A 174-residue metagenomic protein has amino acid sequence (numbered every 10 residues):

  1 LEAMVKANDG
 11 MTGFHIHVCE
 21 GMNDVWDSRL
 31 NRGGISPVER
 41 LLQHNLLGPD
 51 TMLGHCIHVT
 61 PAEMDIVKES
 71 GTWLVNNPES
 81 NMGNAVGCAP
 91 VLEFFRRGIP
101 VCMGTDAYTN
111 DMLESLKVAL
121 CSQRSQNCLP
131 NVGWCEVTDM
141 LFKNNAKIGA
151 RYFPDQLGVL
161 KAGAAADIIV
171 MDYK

Functional and structural regions predicted by a protein language model:
L1-W73, N84-V101: Histidine/acidic residue-rich metal-binding segments in metalloenzymes
E20, P78-G83, D106-Y108: Short, acidic/turn-prone active-site loops that include or flank metal/cofactor- and phosphate-binding residues
S28, S36, S70, S80 (+2 more regions): Generic serine detector
Q43-L46, D50, P90-Y173: His/Asp/Glu-enriched, well-ordered alpha-helical/loop segment that forms or immediately abuts the divalent-metal
T51-L53, P78-M82, I148: Short, flexible loop segments at the rims of nucleotide/cofactor-binding pockets, characterized by
I57, P78-E79, K174: Short glycine-/small-residue-rich Rossmann-like dinucleotide-binding loops
